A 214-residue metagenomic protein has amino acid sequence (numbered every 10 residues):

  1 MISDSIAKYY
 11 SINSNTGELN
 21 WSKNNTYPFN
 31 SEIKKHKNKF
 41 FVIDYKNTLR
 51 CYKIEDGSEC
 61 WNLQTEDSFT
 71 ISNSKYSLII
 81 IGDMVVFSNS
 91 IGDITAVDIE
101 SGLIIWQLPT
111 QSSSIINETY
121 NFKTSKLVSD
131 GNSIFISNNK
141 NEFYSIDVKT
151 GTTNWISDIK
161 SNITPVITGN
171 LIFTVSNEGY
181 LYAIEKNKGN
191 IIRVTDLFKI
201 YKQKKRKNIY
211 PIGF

Functional and structural regions predicted by a protein language model:
M1-S5, S11-N13, E18, S22-K23: Post-signal-peptide, soluble extracytosolic/periplasmic N-terminal scaffold domains of envelope/secretory systems
N13-G17, K53-G57, I99-G102, D147-T150 (+1 more regions): Short loop/turn segments that connect beta-strands within beta-propeller blades
E18-K37, E59-G82, L103-G131, T152-G169 (+1 more regions): Extracytoplasmic beta-rich repeat domains
L171-Y182: Acidic (E/D-rich), amphipathic helical modules within compact regulatory domains
